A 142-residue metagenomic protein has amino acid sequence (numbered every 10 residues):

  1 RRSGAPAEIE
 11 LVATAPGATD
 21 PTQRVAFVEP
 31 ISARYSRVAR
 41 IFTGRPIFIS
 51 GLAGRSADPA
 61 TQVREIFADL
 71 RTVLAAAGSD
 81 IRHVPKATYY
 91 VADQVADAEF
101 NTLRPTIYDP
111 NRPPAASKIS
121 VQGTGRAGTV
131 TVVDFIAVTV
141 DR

Functional and structural regions predicted by a protein language model:
R1-A68, T72-P85, V91-R142: N-terminal presequence-like segments and the immediate start of the first folded domain
